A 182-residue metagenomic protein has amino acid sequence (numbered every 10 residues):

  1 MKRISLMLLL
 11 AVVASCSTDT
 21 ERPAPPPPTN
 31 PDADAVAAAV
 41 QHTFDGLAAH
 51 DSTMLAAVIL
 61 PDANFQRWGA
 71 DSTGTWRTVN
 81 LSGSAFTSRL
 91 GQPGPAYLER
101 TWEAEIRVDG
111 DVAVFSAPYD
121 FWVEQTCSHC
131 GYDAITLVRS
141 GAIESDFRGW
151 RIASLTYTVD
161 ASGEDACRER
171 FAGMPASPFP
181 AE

Functional and structural regions predicted by a protein language model:
S5-A14: Bacterial N-terminal signal peptides
C16-P61, L81, F171-P175, F179-A181: Short, low-complexity N-terminal intrinsically disordered segments enriched in polar/charged residues
D19, V112-V114, C130-E169: Short beta-strand edge/turn micro-motifs at domain boundaries
I59-P61, G69, A117-F121, I135-T136 (+1 more regions): A mature extracytoplasmic/lumenal domain signature
N64, R77-S128, S177-A181: Surface-exposed, charged secondary-structure patches
G74-T75, V123-Q125, V159-E164: A short local loop/turn or secondary-structure capping micro-motif enriched for an aromatic residue
